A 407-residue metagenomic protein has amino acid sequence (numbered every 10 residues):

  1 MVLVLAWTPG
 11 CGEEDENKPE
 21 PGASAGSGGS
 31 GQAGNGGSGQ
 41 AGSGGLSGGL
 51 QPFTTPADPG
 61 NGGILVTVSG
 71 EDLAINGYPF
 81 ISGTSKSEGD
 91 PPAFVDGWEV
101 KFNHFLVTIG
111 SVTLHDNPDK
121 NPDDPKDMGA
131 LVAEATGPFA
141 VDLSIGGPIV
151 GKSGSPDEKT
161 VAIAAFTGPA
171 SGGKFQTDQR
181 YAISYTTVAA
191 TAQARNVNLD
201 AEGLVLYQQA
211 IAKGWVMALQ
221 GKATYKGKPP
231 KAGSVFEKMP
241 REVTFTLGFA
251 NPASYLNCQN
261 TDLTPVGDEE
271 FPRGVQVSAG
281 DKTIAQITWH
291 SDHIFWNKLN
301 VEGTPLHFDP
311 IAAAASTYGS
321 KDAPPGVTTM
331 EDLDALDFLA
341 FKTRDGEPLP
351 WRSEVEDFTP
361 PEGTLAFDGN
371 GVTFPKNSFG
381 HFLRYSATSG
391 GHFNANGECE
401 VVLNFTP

Functional and structural regions predicted by a protein language model:
M1-A6: Bacterial N-terminal signal peptides
W7-T54: Ser/Thr-rich, Pro/Gly/Ala-heavy low-complexity intrinsically disordered linkers and tails of secreted extracellular
G49-P407: A short, solvent-exposed, low-complexity linear motif enriched for acidic/polar residues with Pro/Gly/Ser/Thr
